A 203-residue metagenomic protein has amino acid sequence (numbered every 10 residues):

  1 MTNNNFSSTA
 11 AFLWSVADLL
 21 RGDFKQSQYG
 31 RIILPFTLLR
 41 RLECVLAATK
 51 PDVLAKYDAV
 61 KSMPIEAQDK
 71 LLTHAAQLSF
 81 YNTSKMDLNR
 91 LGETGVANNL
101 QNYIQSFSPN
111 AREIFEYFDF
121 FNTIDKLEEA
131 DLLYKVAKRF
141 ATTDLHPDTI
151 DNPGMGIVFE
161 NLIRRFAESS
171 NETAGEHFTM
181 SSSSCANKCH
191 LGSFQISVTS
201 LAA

Functional and structural regions predicted by a protein language model:
M1-S193: Non-catalytic, mostly N-terminal accessory regions of nucleic-acid modification and defense proteins
L191-A203: Conserved class I S-adenosyl-L-methionine
